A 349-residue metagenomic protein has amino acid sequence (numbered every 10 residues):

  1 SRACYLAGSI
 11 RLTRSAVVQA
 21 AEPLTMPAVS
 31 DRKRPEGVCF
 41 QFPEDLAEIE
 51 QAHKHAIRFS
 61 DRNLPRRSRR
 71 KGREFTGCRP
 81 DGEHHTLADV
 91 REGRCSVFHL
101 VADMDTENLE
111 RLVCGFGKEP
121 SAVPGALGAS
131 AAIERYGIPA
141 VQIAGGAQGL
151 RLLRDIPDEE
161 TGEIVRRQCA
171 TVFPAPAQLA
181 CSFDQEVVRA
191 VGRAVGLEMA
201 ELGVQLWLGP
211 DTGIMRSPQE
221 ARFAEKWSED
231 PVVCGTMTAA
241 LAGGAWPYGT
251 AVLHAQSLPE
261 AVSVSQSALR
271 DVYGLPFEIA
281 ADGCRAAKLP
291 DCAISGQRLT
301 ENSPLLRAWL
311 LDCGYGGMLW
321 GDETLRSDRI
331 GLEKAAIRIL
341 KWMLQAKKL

Functional and structural regions predicted by a protein language model:
S1-C4, S9-L349: Glycoside hydrolase catalytic-domain context in secreted enzymes
